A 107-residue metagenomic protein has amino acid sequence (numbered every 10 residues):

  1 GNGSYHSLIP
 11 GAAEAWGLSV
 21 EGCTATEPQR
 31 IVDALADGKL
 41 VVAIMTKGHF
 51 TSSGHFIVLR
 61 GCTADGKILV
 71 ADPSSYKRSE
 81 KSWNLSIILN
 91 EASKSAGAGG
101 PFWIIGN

Functional and structural regions predicted by a protein language model:
G1, Y5, T26-Q29, T46-T51 (+2 more regions): Solvent-exposed loop/turn segments at secondary-structure junctions within structured extracellular/periplasmic domains
G1-G22, G100-N107: Cysteine-nucleophile protease catalytic domains, especially the papain-like/related folds used in DUB/UBL proteases
A13, A34-L35: A generic structural signal for well-ordered alpha-helical segments
R30-A34, V58: Flexible, surface-exposed loop/gating regions in the mature catalytic domains of secreted/periplasmic hydrolases
A36, L40, C62-N107: Noncatalytic regulatory segments and standalone regulatory/sensor domains
V42-I44: Structural motif
S52-I57: Short, surface-exposed coil-to-beta transition loops
